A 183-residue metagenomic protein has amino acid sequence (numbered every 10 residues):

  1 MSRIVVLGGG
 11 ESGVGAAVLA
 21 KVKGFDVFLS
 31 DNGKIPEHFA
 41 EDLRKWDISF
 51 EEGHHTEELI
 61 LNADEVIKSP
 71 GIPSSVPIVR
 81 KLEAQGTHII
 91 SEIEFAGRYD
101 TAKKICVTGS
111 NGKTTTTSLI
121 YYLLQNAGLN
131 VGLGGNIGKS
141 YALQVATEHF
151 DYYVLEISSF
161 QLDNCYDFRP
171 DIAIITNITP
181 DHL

Functional and structural regions predicted by a protein language model:
M1-S91, F95: N-terminal leader/targeting and accessory segments in enzymes
E58-L61, P70-L183: Phosphate-binding loop of NTP-binding sites
